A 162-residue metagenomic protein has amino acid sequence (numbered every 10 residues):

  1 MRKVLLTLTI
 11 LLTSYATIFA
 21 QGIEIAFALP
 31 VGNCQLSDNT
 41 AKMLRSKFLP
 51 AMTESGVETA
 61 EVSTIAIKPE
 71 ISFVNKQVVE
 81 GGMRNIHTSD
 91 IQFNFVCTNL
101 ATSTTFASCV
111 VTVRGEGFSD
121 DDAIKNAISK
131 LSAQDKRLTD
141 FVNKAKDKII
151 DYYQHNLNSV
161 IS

Functional and structural regions predicted by a protein language model:
M1-V4, A20: Positively charged n-region of N-terminal signal peptides that target proteins for export
L5, F93-T98, I128-L131: N-terminal, helix-rich and Lys/Arg-enriched segments in bacterial and organellar proteins
L8-L11, A16-L49, K144-S162: A structural "domain/chain start" motif
L11-L12, E54-T59, V96: Intrinsically disordered, low-complexity boundary segments flanking structured domains
Q21-E80, R84-N85: Start-of-domain marker
F48-G56, N99-A101, L131, D135: Sec/Tat-exported extracytoplasmic proteins
K68-D120: Amphipathic beta-strand/beta-sheet edge segments enriched in Tyr/Trp
T104-S162: C-terminal/domain-edge helix-coil "capping" segments
